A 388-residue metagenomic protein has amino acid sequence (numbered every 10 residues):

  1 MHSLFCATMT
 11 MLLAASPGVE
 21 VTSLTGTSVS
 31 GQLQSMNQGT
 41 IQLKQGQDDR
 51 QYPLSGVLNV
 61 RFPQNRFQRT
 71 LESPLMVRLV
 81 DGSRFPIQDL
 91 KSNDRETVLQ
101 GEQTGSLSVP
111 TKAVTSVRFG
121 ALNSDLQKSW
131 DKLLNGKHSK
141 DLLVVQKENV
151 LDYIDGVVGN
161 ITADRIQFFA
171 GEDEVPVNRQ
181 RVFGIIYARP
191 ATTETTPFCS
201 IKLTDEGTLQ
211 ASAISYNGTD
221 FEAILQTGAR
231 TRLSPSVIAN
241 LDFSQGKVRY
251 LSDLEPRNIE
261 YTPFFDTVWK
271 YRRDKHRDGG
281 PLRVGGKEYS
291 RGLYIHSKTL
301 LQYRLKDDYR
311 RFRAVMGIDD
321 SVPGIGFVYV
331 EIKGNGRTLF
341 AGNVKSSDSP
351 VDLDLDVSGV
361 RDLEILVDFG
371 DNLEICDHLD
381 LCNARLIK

Functional and structural regions predicted by a protein language model:
M1-H2: N-terminal hydrophobic targeting signals that begin at the initiator methionine
F5-S16: Hydrophobic h-region of N-terminal signal peptides that target proteins for export in Gram-negative bacteria
M9, E72, D308-R310: A short, flexible N-terminal coil/short beta segment enriched in small residues
P17, V21-T40, K44-V248, F264-V268 (+1 more regions): Extended non-catalytic domains of envelope/secretory-pathway proteins
D173, R179-C199, N217, L225-K388: Gly-Asp-aromatic-enriched flexible segments
